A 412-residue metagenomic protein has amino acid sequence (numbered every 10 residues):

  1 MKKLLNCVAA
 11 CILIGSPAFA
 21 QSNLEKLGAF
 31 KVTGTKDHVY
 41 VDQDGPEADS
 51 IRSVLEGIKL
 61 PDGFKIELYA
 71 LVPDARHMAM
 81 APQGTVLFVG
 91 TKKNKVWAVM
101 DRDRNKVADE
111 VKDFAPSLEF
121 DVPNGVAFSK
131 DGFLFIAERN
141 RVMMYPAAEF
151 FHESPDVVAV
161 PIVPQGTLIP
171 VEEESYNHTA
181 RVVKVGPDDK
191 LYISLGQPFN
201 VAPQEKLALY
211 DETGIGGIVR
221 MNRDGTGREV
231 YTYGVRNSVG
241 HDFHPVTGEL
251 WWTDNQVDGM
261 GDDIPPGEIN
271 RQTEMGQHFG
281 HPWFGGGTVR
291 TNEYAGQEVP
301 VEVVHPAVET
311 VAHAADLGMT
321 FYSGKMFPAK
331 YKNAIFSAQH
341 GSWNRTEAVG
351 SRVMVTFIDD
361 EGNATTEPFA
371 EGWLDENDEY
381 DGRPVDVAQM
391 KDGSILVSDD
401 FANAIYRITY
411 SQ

Functional and structural regions predicted by a protein language model:
S22-P61, A180, Q197-E205, T213-G216 (+6 more regions): Beta-propeller domain segments
L68-P73, F114-E119, I162-S175, V230-G234 (+3 more regions): Surface loop/turn motifs at the tips and blade-to-blade linkers of beta-strand repeat domains
A70, A79-M80, A127, K184 (+3 more regions): Conserved beta-strand position repeated across blades of beta-propeller domains
R76, W97-M100, N105-G132: Blade-loop segments of beta-propeller domains
V86-G90, F133-I136, K190-S194, E249-T253 (+3 more regions): Conserved beta-propeller blade signature
V99-K106, Y145-S154, T273-F279, V355-G362 (+1 more regions): Short loop/turn segments immediately following beta-strands, especially the blade-tip and inter-blade linker loops
V111-S117, D121-G125, R139-V185: Asp-box/WD-like beta-propeller blade repeats and closely related beta-sheet repeat scaffolds
A388-Q412: Blade-level signature of beta-propeller repeat domains, shared across WD40, Kelch, NHL, RCC1 and BNR/Asp-box propellers
